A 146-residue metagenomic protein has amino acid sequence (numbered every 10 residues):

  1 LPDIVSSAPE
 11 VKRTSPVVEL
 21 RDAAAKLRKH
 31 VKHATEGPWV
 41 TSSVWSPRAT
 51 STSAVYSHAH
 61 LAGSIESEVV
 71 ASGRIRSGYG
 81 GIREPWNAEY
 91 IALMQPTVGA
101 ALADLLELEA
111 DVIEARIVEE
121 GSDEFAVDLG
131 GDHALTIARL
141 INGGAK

Functional and structural regions predicted by a protein language model:
L1-D22, E119-K146: Short intrinsically disordered terminal tails
A8-Y56: Aromatic-glycine hotspot motif
V11-R13, V69, A110, A115: Intrinsic disorder/low-complexity segments enriched in polar/small residues
D22-W39, P96-G130: Amphipathic alpha-helical oligomerization segments
A49-L108: A short, structured beta-strand/loop element
